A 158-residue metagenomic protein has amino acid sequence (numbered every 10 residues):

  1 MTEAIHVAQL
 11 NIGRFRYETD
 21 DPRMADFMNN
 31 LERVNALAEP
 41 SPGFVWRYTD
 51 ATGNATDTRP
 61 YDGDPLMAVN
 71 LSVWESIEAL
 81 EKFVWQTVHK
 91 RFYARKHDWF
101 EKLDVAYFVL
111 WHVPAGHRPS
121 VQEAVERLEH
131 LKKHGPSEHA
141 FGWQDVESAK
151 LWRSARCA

Functional and structural regions predicted by a protein language model:
M1-M67, A106-A158: Short S/T/G/P-rich N-terminal loop/turn motif that feeds into the first structured element of a domain
R59-W85: Helix-adjacent hinge/juxtasegments
I77-V105: An amphipathic, aromatic/His-enriched active-site/gating alpha helix that lines ligand/cofactor pockets
